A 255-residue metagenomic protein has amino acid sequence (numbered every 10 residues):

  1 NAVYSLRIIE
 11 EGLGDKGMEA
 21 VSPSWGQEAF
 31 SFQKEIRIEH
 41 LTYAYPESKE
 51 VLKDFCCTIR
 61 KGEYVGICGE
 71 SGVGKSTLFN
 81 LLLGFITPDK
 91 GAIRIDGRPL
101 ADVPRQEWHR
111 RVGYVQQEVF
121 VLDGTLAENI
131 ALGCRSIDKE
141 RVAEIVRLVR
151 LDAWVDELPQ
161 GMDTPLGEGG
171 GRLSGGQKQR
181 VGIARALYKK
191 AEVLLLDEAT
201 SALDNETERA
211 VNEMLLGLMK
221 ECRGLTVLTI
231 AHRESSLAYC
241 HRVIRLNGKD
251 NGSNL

Functional and structural regions predicted by a protein language model:
N1-E47, T87-K90, R94, I137-I145: ABC transporter TMD-NBD coupling linker
I38-L41, K49-R60, V65, G91 (+2 more regions): Conserved beta-strand
F55, R105-V112, D123-G124: ABC ATPase nucleotide-binding domain
C68-E70: The feature captures the beta-strand-to-loop junction immediately N-terminal to the Walker
T77, G113, E118, N129 (+2 more regions): ABC-family ATPase nucleotide-binding domain "signature/switch" substructure
L83: Helix-to-loop junction immediately C-terminal to a conserved catalytic motif
G91-R98, W108: Conserved ABC transporter NBD signature motif
E140-E157, G161: Conserved ABC ATPase "signature" region
